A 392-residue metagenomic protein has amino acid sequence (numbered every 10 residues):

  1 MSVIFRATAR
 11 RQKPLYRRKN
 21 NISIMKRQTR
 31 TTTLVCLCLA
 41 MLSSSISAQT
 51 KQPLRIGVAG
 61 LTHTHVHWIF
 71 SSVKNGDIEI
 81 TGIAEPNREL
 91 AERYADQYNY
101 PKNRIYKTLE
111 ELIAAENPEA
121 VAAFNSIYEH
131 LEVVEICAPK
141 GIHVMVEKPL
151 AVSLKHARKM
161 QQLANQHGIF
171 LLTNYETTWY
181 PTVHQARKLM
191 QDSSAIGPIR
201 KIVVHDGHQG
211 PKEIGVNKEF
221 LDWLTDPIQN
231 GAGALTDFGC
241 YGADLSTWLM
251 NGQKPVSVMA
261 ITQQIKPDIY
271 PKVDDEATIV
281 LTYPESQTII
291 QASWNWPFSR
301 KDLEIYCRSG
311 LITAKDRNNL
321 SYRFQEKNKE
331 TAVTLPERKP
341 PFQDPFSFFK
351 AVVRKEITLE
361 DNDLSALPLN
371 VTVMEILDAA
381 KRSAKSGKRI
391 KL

Functional and structural regions predicted by a protein language model:
K19-L34: Bacterial N-terminal signal peptides that target proteins for export
C38, L42, I46-Y98: N-terminal Rossmann-like dinucleotide-binding module
V58, V146, L171-T173, A314: Hydrophobic residues in well-ordered beta-strands that form the structural core
Y98-L163: Beta-loop-alpha module in the N-terminal Rossmann-like domain of NAD(P)-dependent dehydrogenases, especially those
A120-A122, F348-L392: C-terminal helix-rich "cap/oligomerization" subdomain common to oxidoreductases
K159-T177, R200: Rossmann-fold dehydrogenase core element
Y180-I261, I265-I269, G387: Predominantly a Rossmann-like dinucleotide-binding segment in NAD(P)-dependent oxidoreductases
G242-N319, S347-E356, A379: Contiguous beta-strand/loop segments that form the cofactor/metal-binding neighborhood of enzyme cores
